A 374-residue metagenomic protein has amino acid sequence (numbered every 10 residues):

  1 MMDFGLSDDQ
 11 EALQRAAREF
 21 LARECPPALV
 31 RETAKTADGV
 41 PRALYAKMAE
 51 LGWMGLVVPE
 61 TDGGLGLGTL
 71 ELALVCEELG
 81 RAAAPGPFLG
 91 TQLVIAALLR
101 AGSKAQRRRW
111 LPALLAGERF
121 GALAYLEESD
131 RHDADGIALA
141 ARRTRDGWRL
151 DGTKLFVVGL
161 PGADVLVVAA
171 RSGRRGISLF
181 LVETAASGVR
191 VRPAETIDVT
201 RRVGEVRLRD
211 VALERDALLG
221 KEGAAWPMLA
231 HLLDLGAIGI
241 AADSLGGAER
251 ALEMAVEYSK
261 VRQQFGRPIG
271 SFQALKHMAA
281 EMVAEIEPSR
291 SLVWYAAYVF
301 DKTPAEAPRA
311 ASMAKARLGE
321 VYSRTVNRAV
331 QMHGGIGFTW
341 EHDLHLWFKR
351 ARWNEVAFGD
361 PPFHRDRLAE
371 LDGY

Functional and structural regions predicted by a protein language model:
M1-G86, A101-Q106, A113, G117-E118 (+2 more regions): Alpha-helical interface subdomain recognition
L67-G68, D133-D135, G159-A163: Short glycine/proline-enriched turns and hinge-like loops at secondary-structure junctions
L99-G102, V168-R171, L181-E183, R207-R209 (+1 more regions): Short beta-strand-to-turn element immediately C-terminal to the catalytic PLP-Schiff-base lysine in fold type I
W110-P112, S129, A138-A140, K154-V158 (+3 more regions): A generic local secondary-structure boundary/capping motif
G117-E128: A short, Trp-centered hydrophobic/proline-enriched beta-strand micro-motif
H132, G136-A138, F156-V157, E183-L218: Flexible, small-/acidic-enriched active-site or ligand-binding loops
D133-D151: Cytochrome P450 C-terminal beta-domain/meander region
T153-R190: A short core secondary-structure module
